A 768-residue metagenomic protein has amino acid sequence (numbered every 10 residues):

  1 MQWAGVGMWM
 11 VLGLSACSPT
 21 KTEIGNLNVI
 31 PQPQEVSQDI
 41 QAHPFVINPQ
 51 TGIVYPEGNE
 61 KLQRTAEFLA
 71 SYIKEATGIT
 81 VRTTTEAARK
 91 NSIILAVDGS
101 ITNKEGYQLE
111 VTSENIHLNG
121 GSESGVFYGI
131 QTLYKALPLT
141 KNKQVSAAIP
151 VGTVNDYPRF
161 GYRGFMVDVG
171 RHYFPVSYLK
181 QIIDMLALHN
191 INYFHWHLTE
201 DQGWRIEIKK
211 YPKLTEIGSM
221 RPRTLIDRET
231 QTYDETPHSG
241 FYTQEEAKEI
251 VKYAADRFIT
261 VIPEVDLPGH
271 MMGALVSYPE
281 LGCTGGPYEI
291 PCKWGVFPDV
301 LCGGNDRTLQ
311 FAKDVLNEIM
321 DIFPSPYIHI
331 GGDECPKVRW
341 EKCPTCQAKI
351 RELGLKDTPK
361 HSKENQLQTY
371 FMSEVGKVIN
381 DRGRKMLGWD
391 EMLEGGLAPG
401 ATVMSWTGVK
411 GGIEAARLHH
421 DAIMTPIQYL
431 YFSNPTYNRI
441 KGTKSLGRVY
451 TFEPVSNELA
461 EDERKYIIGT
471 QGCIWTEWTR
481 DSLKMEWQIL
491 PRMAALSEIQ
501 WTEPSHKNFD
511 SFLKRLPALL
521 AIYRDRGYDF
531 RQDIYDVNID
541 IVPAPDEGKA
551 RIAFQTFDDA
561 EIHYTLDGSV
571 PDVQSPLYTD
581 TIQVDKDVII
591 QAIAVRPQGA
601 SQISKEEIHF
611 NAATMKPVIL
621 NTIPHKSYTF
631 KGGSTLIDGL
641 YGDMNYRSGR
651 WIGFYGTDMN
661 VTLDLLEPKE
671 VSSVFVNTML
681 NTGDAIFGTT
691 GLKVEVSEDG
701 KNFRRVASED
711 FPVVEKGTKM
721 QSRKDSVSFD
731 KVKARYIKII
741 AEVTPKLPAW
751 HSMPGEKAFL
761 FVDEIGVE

Functional and structural regions predicted by a protein language model:
M1-L27: Bacterial Sec-dependent N-terminal signal peptides
S18-F160, K484, Q500-S511, A518-A521 (+1 more regions): Contiguous, structured surface segment used for ligand recognition
V54, E503, K507, L513-T662 (+2 more regions): Short, compositionally stereotyped local motifs that mark structural "simplifiers"
I101-Y327, E374, V378, Q471-T476: Feature activates predominantly on carbohydrate-active enzymes
S122, A594-Q598, V743-P745: Surface-exposed loop/turn motifs at beta-strand-loop junctions within extracellular Ig-like and Fibronectin type III
C292, V296-P399, W406-V409, I413-E414: Active-site neighborhood of glycoside hydrolase catalytic domains
M386-A401, T407-A550: Flexible, acidic glycine-rich loops studded with aromatic residues
M644-A707, F711, Q721-E768: Aromatic, loop-rich ligand-recognition surfaces of beta-strand-rich domains
